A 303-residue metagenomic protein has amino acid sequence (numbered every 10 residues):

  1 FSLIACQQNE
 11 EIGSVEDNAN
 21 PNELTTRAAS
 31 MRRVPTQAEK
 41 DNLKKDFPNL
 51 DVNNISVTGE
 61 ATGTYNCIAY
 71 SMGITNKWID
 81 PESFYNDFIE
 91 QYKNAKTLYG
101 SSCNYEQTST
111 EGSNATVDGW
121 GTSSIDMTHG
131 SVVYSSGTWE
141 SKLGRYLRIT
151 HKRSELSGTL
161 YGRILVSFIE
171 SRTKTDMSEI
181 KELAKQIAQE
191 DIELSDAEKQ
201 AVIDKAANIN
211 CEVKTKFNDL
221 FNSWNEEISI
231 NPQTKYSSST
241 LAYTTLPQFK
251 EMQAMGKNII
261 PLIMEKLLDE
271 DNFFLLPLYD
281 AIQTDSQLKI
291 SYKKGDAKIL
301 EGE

Functional and structural regions predicted by a protein language model:
S2-S30: Bacterial Sec-dependent N-terminal signal peptides
P21, T25-N53: N-terminal intrinsically disordered, low-complexity, charge/repeat-rich segments that act as generic
S30-V34, E39, I149-K152, T159-T175 (+2 more regions): Eukaryotic N-terminal accessory cofactor-binding modules
N42-K96: Cysteine-nucleophile protease catalytic domains, especially the papain-like/related folds used in DUB/UBL proteases
N54-T58, W78-F88, T97-E111, I260-K266 (+1 more regions): Surface-exposed patches in mature extracellular/periplasmic domains of secreted proteins
Y85-L147: ...with weaker cross-activation on analogous glycine-rich loops/strands in unrelated enzymes
S124-D126, G130-S178, E303: Active-site or metal-binding loop neighborhoods of secreted/extracellular toxin and effector enzymes
D176-E303: Extended repeat-based scaffolds of very large eukaryotic assembly and lipid-transport proteins
